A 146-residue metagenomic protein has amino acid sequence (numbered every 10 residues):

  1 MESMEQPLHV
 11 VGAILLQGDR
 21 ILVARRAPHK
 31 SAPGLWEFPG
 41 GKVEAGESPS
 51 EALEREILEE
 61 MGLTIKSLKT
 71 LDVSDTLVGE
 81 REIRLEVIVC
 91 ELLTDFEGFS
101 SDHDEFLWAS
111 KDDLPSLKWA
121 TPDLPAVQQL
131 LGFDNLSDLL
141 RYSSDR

Functional and structural regions predicted by a protein language model:
E2-L22, K42, V73: Conserved N-terminal beta-strand and adjoining loop/helix that marks the start of the Nudix/MutT-like hydrolase domain
E5-L8, K69, F99-S100: Short solvent-exposed loop/turn micro-motifs enriched in small/polar/acidic residues
L8, S74-E97, L107, K111: Active-site-adjacent beta-strand/loop module that shapes the phosphate/pyrophosphate-binding cleft
L16-I21, H29, E44-A45, E91-F96: Short, charged/polar surface micro-motifs in flexible loops or helix N-caps
L22, E37, V87: Conserved beta-strand segments that form the floor/walls of ligand-binding pockets within enzyme and binding domains
R26-H29, W119: Short coil/turn segments
P33, E97-R146: Nudix hydrolase/Nudix homology domain
F38-T70, S110: The catalytic Nudix box helix
